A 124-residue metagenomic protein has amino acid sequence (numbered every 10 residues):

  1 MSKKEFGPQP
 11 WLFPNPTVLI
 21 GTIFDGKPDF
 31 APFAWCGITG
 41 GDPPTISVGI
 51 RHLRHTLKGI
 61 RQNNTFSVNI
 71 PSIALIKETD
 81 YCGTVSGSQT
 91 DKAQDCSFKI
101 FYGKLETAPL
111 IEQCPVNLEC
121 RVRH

Functional and structural regions predicted by a protein language model:
M1-P32, C36-H124: Active-site-proximal mixed secondary-structure blocks
